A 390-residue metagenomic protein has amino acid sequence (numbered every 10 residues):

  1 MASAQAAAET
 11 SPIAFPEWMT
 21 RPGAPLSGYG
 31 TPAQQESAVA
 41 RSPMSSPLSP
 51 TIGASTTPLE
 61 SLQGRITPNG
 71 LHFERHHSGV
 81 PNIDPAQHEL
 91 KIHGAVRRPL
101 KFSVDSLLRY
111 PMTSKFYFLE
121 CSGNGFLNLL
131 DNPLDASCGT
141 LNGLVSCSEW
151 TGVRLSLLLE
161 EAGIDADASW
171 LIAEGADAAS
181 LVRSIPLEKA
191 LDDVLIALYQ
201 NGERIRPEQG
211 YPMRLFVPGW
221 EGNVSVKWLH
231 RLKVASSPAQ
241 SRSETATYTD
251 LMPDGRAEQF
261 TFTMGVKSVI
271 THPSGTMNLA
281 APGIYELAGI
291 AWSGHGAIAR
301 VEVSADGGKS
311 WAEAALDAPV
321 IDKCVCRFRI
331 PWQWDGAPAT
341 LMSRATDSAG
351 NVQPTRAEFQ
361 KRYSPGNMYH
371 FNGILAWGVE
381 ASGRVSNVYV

Functional and structural regions predicted by a protein language model:
M1-T10: N-terminal export signals
E9-V390: Structured, non-membrane catalytic/scaffold regions adjacent to prosthetic-group chemistry
